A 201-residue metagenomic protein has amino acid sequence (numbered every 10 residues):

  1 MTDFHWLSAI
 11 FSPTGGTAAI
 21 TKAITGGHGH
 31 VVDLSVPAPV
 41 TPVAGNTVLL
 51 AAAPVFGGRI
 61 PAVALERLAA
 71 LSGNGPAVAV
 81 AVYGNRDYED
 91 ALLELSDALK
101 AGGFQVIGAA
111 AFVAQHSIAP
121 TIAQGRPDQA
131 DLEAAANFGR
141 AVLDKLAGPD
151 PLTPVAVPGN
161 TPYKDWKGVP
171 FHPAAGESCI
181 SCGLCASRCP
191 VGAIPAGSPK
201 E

Functional and structural regions predicted by a protein language model:
T2-A38, P42-G168: FMN-binding flavodoxin-like domain, especially the glycine-rich phosphate-binding loop
G168-A174: Short, charged alpha-helical interaction segments and adjacent helix-coil junctions
A175, I180, L184-E201: Iron-sulfur cluster-binding cysteine motifs and their immediate structural context in ferredoxin-like electron-transfer
